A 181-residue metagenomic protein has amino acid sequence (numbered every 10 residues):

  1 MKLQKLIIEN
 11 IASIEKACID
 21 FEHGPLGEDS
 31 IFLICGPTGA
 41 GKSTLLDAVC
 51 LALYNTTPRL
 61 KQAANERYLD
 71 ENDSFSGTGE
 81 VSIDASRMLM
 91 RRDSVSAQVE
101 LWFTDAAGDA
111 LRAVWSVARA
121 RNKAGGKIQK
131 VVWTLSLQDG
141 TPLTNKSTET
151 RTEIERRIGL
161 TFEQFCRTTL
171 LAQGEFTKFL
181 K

Functional and structural regions predicted by a protein language model:
M1-L170, G174-T177: Extreme N-terminal "head/tail" segments of very large remodeling/mechanoenzyme assemblies
F179-K181: Cytochrome P450
